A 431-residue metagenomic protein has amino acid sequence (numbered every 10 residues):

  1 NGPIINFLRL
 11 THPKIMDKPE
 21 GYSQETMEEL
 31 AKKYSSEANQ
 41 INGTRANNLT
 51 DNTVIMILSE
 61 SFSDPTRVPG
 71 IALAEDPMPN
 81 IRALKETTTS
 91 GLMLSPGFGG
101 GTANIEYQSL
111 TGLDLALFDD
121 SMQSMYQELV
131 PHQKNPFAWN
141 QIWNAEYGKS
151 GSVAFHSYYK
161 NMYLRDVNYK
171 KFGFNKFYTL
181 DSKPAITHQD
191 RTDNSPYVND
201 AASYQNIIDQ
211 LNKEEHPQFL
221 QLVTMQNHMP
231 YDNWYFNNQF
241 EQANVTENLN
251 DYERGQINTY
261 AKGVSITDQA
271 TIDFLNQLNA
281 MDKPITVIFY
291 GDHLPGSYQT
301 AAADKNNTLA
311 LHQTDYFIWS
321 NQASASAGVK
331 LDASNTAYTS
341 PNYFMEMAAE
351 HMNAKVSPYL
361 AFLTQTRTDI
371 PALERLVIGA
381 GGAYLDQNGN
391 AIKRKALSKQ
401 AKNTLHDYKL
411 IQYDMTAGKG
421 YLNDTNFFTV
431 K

Functional and structural regions predicted by a protein language model:
N1-M56: Membrane-interface segments at or immediately adjacent to transmembrane helices that form the boundary between
S35-R45, S59, D64-K431: Solvent-exposed soluble domains appended to multi-pass membrane proteins
